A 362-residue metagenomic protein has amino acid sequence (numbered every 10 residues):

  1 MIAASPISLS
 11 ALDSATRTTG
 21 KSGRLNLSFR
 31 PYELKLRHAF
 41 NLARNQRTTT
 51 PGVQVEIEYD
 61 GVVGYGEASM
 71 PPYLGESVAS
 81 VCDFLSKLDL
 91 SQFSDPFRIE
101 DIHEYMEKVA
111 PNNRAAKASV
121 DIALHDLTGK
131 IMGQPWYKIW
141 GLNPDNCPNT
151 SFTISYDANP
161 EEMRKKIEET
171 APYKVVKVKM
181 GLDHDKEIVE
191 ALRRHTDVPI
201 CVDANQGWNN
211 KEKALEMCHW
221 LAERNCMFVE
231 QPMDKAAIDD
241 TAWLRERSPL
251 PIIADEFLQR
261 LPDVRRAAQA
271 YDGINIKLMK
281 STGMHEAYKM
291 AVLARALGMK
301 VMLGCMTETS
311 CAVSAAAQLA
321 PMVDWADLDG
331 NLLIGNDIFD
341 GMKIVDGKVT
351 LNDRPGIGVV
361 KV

Functional and structural regions predicted by a protein language model:
M1-A15: N-terminal export signals
L9-L12, L27-L36, G52, D60 (+1 more regions): Flexible C-terminal active-site loop/helix
G20-R24, F29, I57-Y59, V63-I131: Metal- or metallocofactor-binding catalytic centers and their adjacent structured scaffolds across diverse enzyme
A43-T48, P355: Short Gly/Pro-enriched turn/cap motifs at secondary-structure boundaries
V55, G61, V120, G133 (+6 more regions): Conserved, mostly hydrophobic/aromatic
G64-G66, P148-T153, K174-V178, I200-A204 (+5 more regions): Hydrophobic faces of well-ordered beta-strands that scaffold small-molecule active sites in alpha/beta enzyme cores
W136-S248: Metal-dependent enolase-superfamily TIM-barrel catalytic cores that perform enediolate-based chemistry
A236-T241, R245-L328: Catalytic alpha/beta core domains of metabolic enzymes, predominantly
